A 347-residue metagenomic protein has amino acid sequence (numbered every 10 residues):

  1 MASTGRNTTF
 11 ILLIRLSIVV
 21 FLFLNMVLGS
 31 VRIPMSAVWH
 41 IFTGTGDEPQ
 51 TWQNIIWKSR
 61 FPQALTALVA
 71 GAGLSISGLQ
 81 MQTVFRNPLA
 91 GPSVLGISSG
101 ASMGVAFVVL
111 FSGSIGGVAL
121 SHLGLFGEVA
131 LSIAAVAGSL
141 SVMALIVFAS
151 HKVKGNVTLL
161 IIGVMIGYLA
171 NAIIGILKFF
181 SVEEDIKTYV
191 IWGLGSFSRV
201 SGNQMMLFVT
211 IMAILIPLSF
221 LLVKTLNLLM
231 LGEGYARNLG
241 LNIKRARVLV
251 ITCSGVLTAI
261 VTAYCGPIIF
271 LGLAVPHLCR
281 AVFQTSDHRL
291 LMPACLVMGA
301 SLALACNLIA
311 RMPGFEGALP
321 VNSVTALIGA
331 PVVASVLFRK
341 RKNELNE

Functional and structural regions predicted by a protein language model:
M1-E347: Alpha-helical transmembrane segments in inner-membrane proteins
